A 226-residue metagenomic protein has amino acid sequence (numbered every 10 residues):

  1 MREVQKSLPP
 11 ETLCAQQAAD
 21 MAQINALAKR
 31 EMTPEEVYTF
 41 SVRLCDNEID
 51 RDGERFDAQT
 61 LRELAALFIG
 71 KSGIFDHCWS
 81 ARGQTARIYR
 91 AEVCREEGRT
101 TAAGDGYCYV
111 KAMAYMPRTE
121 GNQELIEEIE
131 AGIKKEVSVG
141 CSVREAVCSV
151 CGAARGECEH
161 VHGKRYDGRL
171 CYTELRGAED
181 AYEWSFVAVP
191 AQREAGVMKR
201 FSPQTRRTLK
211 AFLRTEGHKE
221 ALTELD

Functional and structural regions predicted by a protein language model:
M1-K219, E224: Signature of dsDNA virion morphogenesis modules
